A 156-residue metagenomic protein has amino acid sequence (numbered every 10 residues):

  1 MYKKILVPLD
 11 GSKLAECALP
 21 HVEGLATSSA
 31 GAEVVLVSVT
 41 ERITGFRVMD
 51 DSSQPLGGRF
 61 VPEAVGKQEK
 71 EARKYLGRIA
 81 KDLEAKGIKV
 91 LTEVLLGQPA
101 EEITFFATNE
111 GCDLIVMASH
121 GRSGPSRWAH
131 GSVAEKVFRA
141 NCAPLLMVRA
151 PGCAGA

Functional and structural regions predicted by a protein language model:
M1, G24, R78-I115, G152-A156: Structural beta-alpha unit
M1-G58: Small/aliphatic-rich secondary-structure junction motif
K4, K13, F105-A156: Gly/Ser-rich helix-loop-strand patches that form or flank binding pockets for ribonucleotide-derived cofactors
L9, V94, S119: Conserved residues at beta->alpha junctions
A18, A72-Y75, P99, V133: Hydrophobic alpha-helical membrane-association signature
A32, I88-V90, A143: A structural micro-motif
V35-V37, L91-L95, L146: General small-molecule cofactor/ligand-binding pocket signal
L56-K74: A short acidic, glycine-rich active-site loop that binds or catalyzes chemistry on phosphate/adenosine moieties
